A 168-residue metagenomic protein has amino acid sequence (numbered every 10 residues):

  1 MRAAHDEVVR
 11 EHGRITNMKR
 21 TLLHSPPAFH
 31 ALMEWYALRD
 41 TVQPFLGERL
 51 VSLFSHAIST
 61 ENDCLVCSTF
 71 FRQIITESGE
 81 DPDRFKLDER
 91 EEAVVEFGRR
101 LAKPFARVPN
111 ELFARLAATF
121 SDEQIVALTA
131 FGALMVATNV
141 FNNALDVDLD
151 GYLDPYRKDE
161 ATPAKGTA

Functional and structural regions predicted by a protein language model:
M1-A168: Hydrophobic alpha-helical segments
